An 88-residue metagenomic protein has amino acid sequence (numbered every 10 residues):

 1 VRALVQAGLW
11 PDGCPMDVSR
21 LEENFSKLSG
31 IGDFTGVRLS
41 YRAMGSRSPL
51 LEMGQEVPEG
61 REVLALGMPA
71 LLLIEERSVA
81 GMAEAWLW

Functional and structural regions predicted by a protein language model:
V1-W88: Long, compositionally biased, intrinsically disordered regions
